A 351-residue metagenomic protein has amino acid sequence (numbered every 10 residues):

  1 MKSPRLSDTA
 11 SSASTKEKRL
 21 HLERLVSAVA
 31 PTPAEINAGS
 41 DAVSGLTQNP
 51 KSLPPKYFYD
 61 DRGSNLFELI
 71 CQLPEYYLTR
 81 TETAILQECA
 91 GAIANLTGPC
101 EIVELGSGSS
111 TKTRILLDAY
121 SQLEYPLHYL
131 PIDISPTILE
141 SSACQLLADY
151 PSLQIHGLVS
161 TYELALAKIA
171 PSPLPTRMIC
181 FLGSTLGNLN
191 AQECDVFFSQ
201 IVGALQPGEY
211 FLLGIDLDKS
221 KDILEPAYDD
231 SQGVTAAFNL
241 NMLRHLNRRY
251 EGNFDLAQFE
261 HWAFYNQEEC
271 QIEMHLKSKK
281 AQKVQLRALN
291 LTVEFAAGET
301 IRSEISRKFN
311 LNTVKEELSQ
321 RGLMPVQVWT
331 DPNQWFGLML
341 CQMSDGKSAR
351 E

Functional and structural regions predicted by a protein language model:
K2-Y57, S64: N-terminal auxiliary segments of SAM/dcSAM-dependent transferases
P50-P99: Class I SAM-dependent methyltransferase Rossmann-like catalytic core, especially the SAM/SAH-binding loop
P99-G108: Conserved class I S-adenosyl-L-methionine
S109-E124: Conserved SAM-binding loop of SAM-dependent methyltransferases across substrates and taxa, primarily the Class I
I132-P136: Conserved SAM/SAH-binding beta-strand->alpha-helix loop
N188-Q200: A short, conserved alpha-helix within the catalytic core of class I
G203-D218: Conserved beta-strand signature within the Rossmann-like core of class I S-adenosyl-L-methionine
I223-R307, L311, K315-R321: Substrate-binding/catalytic lobe of Class I Rossmann-like enzymes that use SAM or dcSAM, i.e., the mid-to-C-terminal
